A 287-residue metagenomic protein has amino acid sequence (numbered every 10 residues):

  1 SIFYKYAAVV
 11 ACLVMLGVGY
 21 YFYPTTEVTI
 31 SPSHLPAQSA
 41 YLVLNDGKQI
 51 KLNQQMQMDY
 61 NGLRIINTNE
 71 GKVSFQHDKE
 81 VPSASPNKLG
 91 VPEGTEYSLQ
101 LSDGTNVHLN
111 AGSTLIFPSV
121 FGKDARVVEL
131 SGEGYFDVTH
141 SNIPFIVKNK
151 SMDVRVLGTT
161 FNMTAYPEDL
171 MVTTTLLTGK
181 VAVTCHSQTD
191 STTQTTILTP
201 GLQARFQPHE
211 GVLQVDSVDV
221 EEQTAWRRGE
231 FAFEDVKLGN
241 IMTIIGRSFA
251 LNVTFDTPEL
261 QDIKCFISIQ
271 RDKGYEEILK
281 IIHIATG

Functional and structural regions predicted by a protein language model:
S1-A8, V18-G287: A residue-level detector for the "anchor" residue at the start of short, highly conserved motifs
A11-V14: Active-site-proximal cofactor/substrate-binding loop regions of enzyme domains
